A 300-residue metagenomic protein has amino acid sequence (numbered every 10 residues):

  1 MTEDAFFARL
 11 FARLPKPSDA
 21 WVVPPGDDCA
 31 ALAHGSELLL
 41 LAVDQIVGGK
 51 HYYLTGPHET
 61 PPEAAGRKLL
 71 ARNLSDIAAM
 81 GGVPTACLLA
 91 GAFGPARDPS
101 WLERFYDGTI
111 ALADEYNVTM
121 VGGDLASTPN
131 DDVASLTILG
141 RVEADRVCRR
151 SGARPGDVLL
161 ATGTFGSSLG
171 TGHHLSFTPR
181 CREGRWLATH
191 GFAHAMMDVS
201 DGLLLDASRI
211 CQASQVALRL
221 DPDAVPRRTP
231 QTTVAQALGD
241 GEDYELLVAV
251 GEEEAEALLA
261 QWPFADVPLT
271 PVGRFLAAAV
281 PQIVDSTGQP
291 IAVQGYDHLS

Functional and structural regions predicted by a protein language model:
M1-T60, M80, T85, L89 (+3 more regions): Extreme N-terminal cap/leader segments of soluble proteins
V22-P24, L40-V43, T119-G123, A161-T162 (+3 more regions): General beta-strand structural signal in soluble alpha/beta enzymes
A31, N73, G81, M120 (+4 more regions): Residue-level signal for inorganic ion chemistry
A33-S36, V83-L169, R274: Glycine-rich anion-binding loops of enzyme active sites
A96, L175-D243, L276: Active-site-proximal betaalpha loop/short-helix elements that scaffold phosphoryl/nucleotidyl transfer chemistry
P99-S100, V147, E253-A260: Short, conserved charged micro-motifs
L139-R141, L247-G251: Short hydrophobic/aromatic beta-strand micro-patches that form the beta-sheet surface supporting nucleotide- or nucleic
L259-S300: Acidic, Ser/Thr/Pro-rich beta/coil linker or hinge segments at domain junctions
